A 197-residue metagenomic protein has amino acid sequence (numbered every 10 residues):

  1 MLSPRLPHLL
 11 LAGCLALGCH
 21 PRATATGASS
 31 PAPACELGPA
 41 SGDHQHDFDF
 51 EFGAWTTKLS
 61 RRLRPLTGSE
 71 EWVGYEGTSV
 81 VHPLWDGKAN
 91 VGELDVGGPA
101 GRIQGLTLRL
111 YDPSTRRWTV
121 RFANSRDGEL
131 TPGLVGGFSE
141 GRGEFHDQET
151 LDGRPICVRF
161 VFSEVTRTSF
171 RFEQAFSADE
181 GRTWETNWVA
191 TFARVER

Functional and structural regions predicted by a protein language model:
M1-P4: N-terminal secretory signal peptides that target proteins for export/translocation
P7-G18: Bacterial N-terminal signal peptides
H20-R197: Hydrophobic small-molecule pocket/channel-lining residues, especially in calycin-type beta-barrels
